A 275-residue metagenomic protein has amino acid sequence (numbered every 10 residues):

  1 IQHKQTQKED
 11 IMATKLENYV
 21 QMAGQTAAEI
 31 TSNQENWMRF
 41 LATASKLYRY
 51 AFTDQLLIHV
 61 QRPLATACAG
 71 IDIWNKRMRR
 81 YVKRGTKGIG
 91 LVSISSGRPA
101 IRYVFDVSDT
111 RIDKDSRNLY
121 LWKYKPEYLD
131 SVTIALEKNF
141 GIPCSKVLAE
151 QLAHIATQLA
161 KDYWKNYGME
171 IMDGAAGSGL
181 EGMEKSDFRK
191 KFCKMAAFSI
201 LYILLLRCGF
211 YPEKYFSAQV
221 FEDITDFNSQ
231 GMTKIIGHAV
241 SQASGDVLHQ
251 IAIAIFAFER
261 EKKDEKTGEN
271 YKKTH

Functional and structural regions predicted by a protein language model:
Q2-H275: N-terminal accessory/interface modules of nucleic-acid-binding and processing proteins
